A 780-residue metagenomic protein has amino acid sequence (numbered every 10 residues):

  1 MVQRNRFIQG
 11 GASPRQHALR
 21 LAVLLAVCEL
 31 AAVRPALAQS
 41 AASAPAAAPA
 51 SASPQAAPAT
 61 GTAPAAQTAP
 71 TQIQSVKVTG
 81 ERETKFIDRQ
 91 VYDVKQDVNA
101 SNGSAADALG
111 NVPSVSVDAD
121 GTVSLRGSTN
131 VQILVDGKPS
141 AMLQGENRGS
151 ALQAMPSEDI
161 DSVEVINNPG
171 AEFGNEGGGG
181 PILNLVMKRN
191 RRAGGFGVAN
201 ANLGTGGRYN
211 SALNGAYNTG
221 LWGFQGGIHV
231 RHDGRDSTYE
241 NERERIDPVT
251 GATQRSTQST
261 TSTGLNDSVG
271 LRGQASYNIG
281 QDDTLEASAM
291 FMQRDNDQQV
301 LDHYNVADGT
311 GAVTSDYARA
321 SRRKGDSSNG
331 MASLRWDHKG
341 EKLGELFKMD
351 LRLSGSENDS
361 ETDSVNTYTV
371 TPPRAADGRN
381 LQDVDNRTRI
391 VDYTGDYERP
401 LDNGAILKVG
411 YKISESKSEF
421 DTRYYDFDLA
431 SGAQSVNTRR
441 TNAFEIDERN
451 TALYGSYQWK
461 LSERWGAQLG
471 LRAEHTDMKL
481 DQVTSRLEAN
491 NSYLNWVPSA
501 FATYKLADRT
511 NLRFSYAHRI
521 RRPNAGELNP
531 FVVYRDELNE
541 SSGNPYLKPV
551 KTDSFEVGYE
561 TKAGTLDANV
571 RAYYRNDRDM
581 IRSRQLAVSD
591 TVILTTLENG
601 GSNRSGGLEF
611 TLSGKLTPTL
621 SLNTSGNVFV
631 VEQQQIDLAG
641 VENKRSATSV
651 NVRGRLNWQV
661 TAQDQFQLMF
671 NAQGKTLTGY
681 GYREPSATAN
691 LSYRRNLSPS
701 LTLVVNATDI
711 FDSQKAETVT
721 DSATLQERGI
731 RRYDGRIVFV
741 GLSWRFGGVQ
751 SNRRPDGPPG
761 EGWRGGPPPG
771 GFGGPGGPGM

Functional and structural regions predicted by a protein language model:
S40-N99, D118-D120, R126-N130, N167-N168: Short, acidic, small-residue-rich periplasmic hinge/interaction motif at the N-terminus of Gram-negative outer-membrane
T79, A106-S140: Extracytoplasmic beta-strand/coil segments of soluble accessory domains associated with Gram-negative outer-membrane
A105-A108, L134, S150-Q153, G177-A199 (+1 more regions): N-terminal periplasmic accessory domains that precede and gate Gram-negative outer-membrane beta-barrel machines
P139-N167, G273: Short acidic/polar hinge/loop motifs at secondary-structure boundaries that mediate gating or recognition
G206-T238, G251-D302, R323-K339, L346 (+2 more regions): Transmembrane beta-barrel wall of Gram-negative outer-membrane proteins
S259, L381, I390-T394, S435-N442 (+7 more regions): Outer membrane beta-barrel strand-and-loop segments of large Gram-negative receptors, especially TonB-dependent
A275-M292, S321-Q482, K505, V570 (+1 more regions): Face-selective signature of the C-terminal outer-membrane beta-barrel domain
K417, D477, D508-S554, Y574-T595 (+2 more regions): Surface-exposed extracellular loop regions of Gram-negative outer-membrane beta-barrel proteins, predominantly
